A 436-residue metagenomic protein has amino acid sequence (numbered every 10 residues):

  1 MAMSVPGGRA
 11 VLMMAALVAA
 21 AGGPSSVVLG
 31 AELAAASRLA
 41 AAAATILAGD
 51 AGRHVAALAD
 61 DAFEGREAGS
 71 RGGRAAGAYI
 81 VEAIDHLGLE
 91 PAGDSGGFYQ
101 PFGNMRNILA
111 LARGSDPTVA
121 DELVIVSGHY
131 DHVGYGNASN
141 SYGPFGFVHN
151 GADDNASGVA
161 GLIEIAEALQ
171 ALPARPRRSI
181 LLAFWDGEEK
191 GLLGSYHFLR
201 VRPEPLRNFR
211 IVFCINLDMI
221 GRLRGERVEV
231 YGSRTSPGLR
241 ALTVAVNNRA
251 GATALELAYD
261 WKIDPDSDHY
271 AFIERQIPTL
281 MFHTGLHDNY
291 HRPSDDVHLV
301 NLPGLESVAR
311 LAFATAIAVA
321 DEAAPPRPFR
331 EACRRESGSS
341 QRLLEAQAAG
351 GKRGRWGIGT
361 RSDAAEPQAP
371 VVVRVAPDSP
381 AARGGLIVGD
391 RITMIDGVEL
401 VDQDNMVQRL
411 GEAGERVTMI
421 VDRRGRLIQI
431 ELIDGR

Functional and structural regions predicted by a protein language model:
A57, R66-R113: A non-catalytic alpha/beta surface segment that caps or lines the substrate-entry region of metallo-dependent hydrolase
L58, I84, F102-N140: Acidic/His- and Gly-rich active-site-bordering loop/insert found across diverse amide/peptide-bond hydrolases
A110, V126-G128, H132, N137-L192 (+1 more regions): Alpha-helical metal-binding/catalytic segments enriched in His/Glu/Asp
A171, D288-S337: His/Asp/Glu-rich mid-to-C-terminal helical/loop segments that flank catalytic regions of hydrolases
W185-H287, N301: Metal-dependent peptidase/peptidase-like ectodomains
R334-V388: PDZ/PDZ-like groove recognition
A381-D404: Conserved PDZ fold ligand-binding element
I387, T393, V407-R436: PDZ-domain C-terminal substructure recognizer with occasional recognition of PDZ-binding tails
